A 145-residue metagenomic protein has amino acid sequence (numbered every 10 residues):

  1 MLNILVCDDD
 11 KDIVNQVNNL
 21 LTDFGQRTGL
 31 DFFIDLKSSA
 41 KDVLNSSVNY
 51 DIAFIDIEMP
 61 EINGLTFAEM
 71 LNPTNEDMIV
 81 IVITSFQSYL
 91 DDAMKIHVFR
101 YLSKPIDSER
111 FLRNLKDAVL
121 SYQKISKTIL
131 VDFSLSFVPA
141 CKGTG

Functional and structural regions predicted by a protein language model:
M1-N3: Non-catalytic signal-transmission and effector/linker regions of two-component phosphorelay proteins
L5, Y50-I52, G143: Short, surface-exposed amphipathic charged segments that create phosphate/polyanion-binding patches used for binding
C7-D8, K37, A53: Conserved sequence signature across two-component system core domains
D8-D10, S85: Acidic di-acidic motifs
D10-D35, P73: Two-component/phosphorelay signaling modules centered on CheY-like receiver
D35-D42, G64: Helix N-cap/capping motif at the beta->alpha junctions
N45, Y50-S126: CheY-like receiver
K116-G145: Conserved binding/recognition cores within well-folded domains
